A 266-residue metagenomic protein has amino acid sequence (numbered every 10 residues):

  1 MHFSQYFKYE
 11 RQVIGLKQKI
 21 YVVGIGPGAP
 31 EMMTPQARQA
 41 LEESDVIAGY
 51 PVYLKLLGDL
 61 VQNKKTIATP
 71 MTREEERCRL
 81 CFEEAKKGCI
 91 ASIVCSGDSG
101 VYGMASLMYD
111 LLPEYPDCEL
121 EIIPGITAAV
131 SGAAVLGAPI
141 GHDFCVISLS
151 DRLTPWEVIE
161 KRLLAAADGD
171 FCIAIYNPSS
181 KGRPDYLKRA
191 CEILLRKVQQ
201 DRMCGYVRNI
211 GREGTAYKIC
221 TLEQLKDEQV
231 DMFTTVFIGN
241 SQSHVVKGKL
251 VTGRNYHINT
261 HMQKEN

Functional and structural regions predicted by a protein language model:
H2-L120, S131, K226, M262-E265: Class I S-adenosyl-L-methionine
Y9, I20-V22, I90, D168-N266: A contiguous loop/helix-start segment that scaffolds small-molecule binding in enzyme catalytic cores
E10, V101-G169: Class I SAM-dependent methyltransferase SAM-binding "motif I" and its flanking Rossmann-like core
I25-A29, G49-V52, T69-M71, S96-D98 (+7 more regions): Fold-independent oxyanion-binding glycine-rich loops and adjacent beta-strand/coil segments at enzyme active sites
G26-M32, W156, Y217-C220: Short gly/ser/thr-rich secondary-structure transition/capping motifs
S44-I47, L60, E84-G88, L111 (+6 more regions): Change "in soluble alpha/beta enzymes" to "in soluble alpha/beta proteins
L60, M104-A105, G132-A134, E157-V158 (+2 more regions): Short, well-ordered secondary-structure micro-motifs
